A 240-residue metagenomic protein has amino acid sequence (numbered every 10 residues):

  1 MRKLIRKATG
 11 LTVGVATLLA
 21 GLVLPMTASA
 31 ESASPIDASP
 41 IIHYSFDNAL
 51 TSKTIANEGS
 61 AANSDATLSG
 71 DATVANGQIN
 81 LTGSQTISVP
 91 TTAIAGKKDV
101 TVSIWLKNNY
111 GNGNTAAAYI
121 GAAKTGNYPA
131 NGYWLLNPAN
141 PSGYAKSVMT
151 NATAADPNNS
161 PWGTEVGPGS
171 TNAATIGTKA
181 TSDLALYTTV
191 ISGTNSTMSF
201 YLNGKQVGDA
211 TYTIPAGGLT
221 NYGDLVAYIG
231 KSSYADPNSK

Functional and structural regions predicted by a protein language model:
R2-T12, G21-L22, M26-Q85, P215-G223: Extracytoplasmic low-complexity segments
S34-D37, P90-V102, N172-D183, L219-T220 (+1 more regions): Extracellular/lumenal carbohydrate-interaction signature centered on repeated Trp-anchored short motifs
S39-I41, L50, T54-I55, S84-D156 (+1 more regions): Extracellular glycan-recognition modules
S147-L186: Short, aromatic/His-centered strand-loop micro-motif at the edge of beta-sheets
D183-S199: Localized edge beta-strand/strand-to-loop motifs within extracellular or lumenal beta-rich domains
A210-K240: Flexible glycan-contacting loops in extracellular carbohydrate-active proteins
